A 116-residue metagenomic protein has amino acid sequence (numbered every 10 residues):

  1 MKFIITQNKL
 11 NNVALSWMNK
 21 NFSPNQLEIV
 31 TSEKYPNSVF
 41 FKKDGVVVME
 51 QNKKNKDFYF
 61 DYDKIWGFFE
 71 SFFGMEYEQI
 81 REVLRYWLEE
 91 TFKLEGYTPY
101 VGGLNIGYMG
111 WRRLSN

Functional and structural regions predicted by a protein language model:
M1-M18: Short acidic, low-complexity intrinsically disordered linear motifs used for protein-protein interactions
M18-N116: Compositionally biased low-complexity segments enriched in polar/charged residues
